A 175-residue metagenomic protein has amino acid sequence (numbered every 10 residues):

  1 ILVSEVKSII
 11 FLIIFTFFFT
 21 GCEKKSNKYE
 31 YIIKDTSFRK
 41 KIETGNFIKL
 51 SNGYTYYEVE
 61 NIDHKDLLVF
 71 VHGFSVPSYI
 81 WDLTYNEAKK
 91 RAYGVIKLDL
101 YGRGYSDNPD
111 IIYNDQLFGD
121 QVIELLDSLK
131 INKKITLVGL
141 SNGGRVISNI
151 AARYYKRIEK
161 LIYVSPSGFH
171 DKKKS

Functional and structural regions predicted by a protein language model:
L2, V6-D66, K90-Y93: Alpha/beta-hydrolase fold catalytic core
E60-Y105: Conserved HGGG/HGGXW glycine-rich cap/lid loop of the alpha/beta-hydrolase fold
D63-K65, D127, I131-K133, Y155-K156: Active-site acidic short loop of glycosyltransferases
I80-W81, S106-I111, K172-K174: Conserved catalytic-core motifs of eukaryotic protein kinase domains, centered on the activation segment
D82, I123, S148-A152: Short, hydrophobic alpha-helix immediately C-terminal to the catalytic nucleophile
L100-V138: Active-site loop/oxyanion-hole signature of alpha/beta-hydrolase fold enzymes
K133-K172: Conserved hydrolase catalytic core segment
